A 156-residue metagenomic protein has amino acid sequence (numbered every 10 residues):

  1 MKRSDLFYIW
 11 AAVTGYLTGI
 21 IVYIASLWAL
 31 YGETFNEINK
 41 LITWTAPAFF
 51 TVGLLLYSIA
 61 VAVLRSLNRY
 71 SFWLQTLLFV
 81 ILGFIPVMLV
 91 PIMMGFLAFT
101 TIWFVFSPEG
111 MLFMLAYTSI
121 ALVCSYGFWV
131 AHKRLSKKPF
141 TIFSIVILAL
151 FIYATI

Functional and structural regions predicted by a protein language model:
M1-T18, Y70-F79: Cytosolic juxtamembrane helix and N-cap/initiation of the first transmembrane helix
G15, W44-V52, N68, F72 (+1 more regions): Alpha-helical transmembrane segments of multi-pass integral membrane proteins
V22-A29, F50-I59, G83-A98: Hydrophobic alpha-helical transmembrane segments
L27-A46, L89-L115, I156: Interfacial non-cytosolic loop connecting adjacent transmembrane helices
A48-Y70, L122-F128: Canonical alpha-helical transmembrane segments
A60-P86, S136-I142: Loop-to-transmembrane helix junctions at the membrane interface
S119-K138: Membrane-water interface at the C-terminal end of transmembrane alpha helices
K137-I156: Final/C-terminal transmembrane alpha-helix of multipass membrane proteins
